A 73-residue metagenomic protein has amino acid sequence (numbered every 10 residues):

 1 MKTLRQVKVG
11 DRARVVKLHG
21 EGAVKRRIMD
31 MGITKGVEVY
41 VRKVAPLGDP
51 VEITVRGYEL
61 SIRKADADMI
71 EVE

Functional and structural regions predicted by a protein language model:
M1-E73: Compact, glycine-rich, soluble single-domain proteins
